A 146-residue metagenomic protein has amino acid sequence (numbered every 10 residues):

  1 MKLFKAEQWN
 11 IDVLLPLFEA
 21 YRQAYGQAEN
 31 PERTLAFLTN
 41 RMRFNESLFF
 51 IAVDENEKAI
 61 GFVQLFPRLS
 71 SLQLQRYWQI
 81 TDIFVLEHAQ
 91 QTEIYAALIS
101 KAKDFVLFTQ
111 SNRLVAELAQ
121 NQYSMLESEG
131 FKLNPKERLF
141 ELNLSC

Functional and structural regions predicted by a protein language model:
M1, N56-F62, W78: Glycine-rich phosphate/pyrophosphate-binding loop shared by adenosine-nucleotide-utilizing enzymes
M1-P16: A short beta-loop-alpha structural element at the N-terminal edge of CoA-dependent acyl/N-acetyltransferase catalytic
F18-T39: Conserved GNAT-fold acetyl-CoA-binding loop/helix
N40-I51, Q79: A short helix-loop-beta-strand connector motif used in the catalytic cores of GNAT acetyltransferases and, in some
I51, K58-P67: Conserved beta-strand in the GNAT
V85, Q91-D104: Conserved acetyl-CoA-binding loop-helix of GNAT-fold acetyltransferases
V106-L118: Conserved GNAT acetyl-CoA-binding A-motif
E117-N121, K132-C146: Conserved catalytic-core motifs of GNAT/GCN5-like acyltransferases
